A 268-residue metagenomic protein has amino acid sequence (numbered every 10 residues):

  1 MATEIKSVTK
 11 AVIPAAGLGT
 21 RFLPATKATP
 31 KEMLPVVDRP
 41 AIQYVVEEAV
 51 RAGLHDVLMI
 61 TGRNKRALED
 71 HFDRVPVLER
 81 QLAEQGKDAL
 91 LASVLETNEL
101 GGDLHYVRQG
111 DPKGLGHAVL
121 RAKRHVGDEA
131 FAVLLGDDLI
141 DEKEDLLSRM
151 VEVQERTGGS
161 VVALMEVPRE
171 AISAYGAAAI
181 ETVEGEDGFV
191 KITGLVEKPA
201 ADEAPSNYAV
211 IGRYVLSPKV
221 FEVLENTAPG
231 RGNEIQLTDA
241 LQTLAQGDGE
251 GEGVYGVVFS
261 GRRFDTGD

Functional and structural regions predicted by a protein language model:
A2-A83, Q109-P112, D145-R149: N-terminal glycine-rich phosphate-binding loop and ensuing alpha1 helix
K10, H55-V57, D103, A130 (+3 more regions): Residues at the starts of beta-strands that form the adenosine-phosphate
A41-Y44, H117-R121, A240: Well-ordered alpha-helical segments embedded in enzymatic catalytic cores
R63, L134, E142, V215-L216: A conserved hydrophobic position in a structured secondary element of the catalytic/binding core that shapes
L78-Q81, D88, V94-I180, L224-T227: Conserved beta-loop-beta/alpha segment of the NTase-like Rossmann-fold superfamily that binds/positions NTPs
A132, V151, E155, V183-D265: Catalytic-core segments of class I nucleotidyltransferases/pyrophosphorylases that form NMP-activated intermediates
